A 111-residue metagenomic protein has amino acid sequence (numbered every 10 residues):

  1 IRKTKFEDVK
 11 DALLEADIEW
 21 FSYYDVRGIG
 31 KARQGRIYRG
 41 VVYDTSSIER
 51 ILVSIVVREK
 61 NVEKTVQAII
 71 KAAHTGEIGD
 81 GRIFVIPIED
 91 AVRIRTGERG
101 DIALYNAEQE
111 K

Functional and structural regions predicted by a protein language model:
I1-K111: Positively charged, small/polar-rich N-terminal and surface patches that mediate targeting and assembly and bind
